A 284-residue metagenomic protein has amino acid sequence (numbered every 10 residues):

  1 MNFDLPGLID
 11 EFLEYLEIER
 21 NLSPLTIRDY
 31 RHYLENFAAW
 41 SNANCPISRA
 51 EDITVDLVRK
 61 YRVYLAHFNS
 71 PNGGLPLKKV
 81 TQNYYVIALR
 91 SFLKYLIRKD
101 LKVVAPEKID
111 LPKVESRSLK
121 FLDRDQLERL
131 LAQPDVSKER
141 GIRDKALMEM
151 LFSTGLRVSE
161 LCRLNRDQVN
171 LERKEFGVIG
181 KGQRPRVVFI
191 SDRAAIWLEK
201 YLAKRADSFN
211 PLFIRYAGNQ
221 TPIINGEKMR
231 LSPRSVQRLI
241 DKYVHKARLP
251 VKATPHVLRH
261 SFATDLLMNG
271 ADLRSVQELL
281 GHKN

Functional and structural regions predicted by a protein language model:
M1-N284: Conserved catalytic core of the tyrosine transesterase superfamily
